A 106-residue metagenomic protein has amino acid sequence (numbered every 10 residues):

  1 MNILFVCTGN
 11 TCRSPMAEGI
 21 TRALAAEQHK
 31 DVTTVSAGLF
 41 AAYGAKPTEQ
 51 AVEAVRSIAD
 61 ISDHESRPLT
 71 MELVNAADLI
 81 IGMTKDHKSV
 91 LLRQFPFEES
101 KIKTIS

Functional and structural regions predicted by a protein language model:
M1-A77: Conserved active-site segments centered on acidic
R13, G82-M83: Small/polar loops that bind or transfer phosphate-bearing groups
L24, V52, S62, T84 (+2 more regions): Hydrophobic alpha-helical segments
L79, K85, S89-S106: Phosphate-binding/catalytic loops
